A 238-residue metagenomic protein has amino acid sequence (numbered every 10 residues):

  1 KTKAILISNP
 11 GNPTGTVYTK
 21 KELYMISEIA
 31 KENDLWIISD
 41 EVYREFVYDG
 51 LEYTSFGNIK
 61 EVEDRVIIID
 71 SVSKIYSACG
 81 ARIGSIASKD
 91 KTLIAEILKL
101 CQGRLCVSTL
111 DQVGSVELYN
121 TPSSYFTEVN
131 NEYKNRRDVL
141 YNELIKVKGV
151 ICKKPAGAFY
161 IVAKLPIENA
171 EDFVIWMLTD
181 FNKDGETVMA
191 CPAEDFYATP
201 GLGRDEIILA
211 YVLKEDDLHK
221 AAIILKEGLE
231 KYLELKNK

Functional and structural regions predicted by a protein language model:
K1-K238: PLP-dependent class I/II
